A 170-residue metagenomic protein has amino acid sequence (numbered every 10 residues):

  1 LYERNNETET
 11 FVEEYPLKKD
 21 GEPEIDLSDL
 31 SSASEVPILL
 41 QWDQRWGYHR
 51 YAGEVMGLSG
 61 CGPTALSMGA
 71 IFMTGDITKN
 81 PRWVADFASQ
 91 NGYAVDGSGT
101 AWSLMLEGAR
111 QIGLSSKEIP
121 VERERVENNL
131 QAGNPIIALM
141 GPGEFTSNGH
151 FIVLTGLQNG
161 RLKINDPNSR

Functional and structural regions predicted by a protein language model:
L1-Y93: Active-site-adjacent structural segments surrounding the nucleophilic cysteine of cysteine proteases and isopeptidases
D26-L27, I71, G75-R170: Conserved active-site-adjacent core of cysteine acyl-enzyme catalytic domains
